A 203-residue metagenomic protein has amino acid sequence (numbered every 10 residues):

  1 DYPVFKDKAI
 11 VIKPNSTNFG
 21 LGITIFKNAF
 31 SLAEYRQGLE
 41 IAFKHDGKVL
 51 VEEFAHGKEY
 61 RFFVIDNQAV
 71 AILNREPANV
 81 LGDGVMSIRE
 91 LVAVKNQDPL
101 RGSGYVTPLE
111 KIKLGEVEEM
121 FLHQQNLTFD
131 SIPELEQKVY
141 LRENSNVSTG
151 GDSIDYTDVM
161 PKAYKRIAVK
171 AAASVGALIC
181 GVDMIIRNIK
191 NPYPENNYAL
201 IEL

Functional and structural regions predicted by a protein language model:
D1-K113, P161-K165: Active-site nucleotide/adenylate-binding loops and adjacent lid/helix of ATP-dependent enzymes
K44-D46, K95-K190: A long amphipathic alpha-helix within ATP-dependent nucleotide-binding catalytic cores
N74, D183-I186, E202: Active-site proximal loops enriched in glycine and acidic residues that flank catalytic Cys/His/Asp and coordinate
N191-L203: Conserved, well-ordered active-site substructure
